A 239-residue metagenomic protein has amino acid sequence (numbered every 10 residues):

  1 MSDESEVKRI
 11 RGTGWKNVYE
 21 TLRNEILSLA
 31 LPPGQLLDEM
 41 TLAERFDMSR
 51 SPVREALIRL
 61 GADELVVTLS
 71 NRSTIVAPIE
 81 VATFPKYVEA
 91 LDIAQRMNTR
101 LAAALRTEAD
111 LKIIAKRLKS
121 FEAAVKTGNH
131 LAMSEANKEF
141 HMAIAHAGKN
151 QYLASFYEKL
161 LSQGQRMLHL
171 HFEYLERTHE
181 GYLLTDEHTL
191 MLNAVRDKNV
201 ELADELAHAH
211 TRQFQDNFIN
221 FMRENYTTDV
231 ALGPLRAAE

Functional and structural regions predicted by a protein language model:
M1-R100, A104, I219-E239: Short linear motifs at protein or domain termini
A77-D197, F214-E239: A surface-exposed regulatory interaction patch that couples sensing to output across bacterial transport/metabolic
V200: Inter-helical turn/loop segments and adjacent helix faces that build the functional surface of alpha-helical bundle
H210-T211: Alpha-helical solenoid scaffolds that mediate protein-protein interactions, centered on TPR/SEL1-like repeats but also
